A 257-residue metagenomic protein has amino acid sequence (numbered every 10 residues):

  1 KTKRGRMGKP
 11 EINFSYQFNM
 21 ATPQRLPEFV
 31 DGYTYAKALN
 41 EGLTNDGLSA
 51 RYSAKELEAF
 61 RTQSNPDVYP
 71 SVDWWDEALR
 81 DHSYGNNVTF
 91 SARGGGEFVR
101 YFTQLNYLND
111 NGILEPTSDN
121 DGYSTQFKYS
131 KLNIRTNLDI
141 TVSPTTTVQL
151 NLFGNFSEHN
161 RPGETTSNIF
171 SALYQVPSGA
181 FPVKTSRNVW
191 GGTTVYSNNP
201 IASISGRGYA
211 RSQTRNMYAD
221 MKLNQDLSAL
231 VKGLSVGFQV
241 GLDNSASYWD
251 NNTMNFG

Functional and structural regions predicted by a protein language model:
K1-N216, K222-S228: Membrane-proximal, glycine/serine-rich, low-complexity loop/turn segments characteristic of large bacterial
F14-S15, S235-N244: Extended hydrophobic secondary-structure segments that form protein cores and membrane-embedded regions
K222-Q239, M254: Charge-patterned, long linear interaction tracts outside catalytic cores
S245-F256: Carboxylate/His-rich catalytic cores and anion/metal-binding grooves
